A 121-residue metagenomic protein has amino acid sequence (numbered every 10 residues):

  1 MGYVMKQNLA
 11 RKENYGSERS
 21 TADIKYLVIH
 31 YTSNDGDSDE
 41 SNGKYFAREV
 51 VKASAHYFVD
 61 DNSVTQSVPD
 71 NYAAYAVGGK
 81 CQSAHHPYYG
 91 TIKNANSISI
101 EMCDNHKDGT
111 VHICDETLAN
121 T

Functional and structural regions predicted by a protein language model:
G2-N120: Active-site-adjacent loop/helix surface patches within enzyme catalytic domains that shape the substrate-binding cleft
